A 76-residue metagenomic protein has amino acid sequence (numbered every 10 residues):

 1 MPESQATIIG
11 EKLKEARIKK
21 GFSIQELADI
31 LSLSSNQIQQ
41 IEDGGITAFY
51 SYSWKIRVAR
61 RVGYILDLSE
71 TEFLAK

Functional and structural regions predicted by a protein language model:
M1-K76: Cytosolic/nucleoplasmic/matrix-facing N-terminal domains/tails of membrane-anchored or organelle-targeted proteins
